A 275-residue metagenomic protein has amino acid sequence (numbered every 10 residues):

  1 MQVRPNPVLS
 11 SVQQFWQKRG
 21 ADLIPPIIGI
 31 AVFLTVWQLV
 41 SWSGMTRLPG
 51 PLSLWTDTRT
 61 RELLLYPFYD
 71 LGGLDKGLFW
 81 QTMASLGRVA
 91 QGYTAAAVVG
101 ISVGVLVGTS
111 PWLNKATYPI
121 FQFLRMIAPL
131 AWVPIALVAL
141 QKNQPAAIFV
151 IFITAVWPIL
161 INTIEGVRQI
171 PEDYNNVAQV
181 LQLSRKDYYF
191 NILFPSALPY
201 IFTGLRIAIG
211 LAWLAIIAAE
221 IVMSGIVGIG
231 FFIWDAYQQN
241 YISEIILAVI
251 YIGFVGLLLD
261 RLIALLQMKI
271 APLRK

Functional and structural regions predicted by a protein language model:
M1-A31, R261-K275: Transmembrane alpha-helical segments of polytopic membrane transport and secretion proteins
S11-W16, W42-T94: Periplasmic/extracellular loop-to-transmembrane helix junction in inner-membrane transport proteins
Q91-F121: Transmembrane-helix boundary motif in ABC transporter permease subunits
Y118, Q122-P158, E165-G166: Generic hydrophobic transmembrane alpha-helix motif, especially the helices
V138-A139, V167, L214-Y251, A271-K275: Glycine-rich helix-loop "coupling/hinge" segments at transmembrane-helix boundaries in multipass transporters
F149, I153, K186-A218, L247 (+2 more regions): Transmembrane alpha-helices
I159-I201, I233: Short cytoplasmic-facing helical segments at TM-TM junctions of multi-pass membrane proteins
R168, T203-R206, I246-K275: C-terminal transmembrane helix and the adjacent membrane-cytosol boundary/short C-terminal tail of inner/organellar
